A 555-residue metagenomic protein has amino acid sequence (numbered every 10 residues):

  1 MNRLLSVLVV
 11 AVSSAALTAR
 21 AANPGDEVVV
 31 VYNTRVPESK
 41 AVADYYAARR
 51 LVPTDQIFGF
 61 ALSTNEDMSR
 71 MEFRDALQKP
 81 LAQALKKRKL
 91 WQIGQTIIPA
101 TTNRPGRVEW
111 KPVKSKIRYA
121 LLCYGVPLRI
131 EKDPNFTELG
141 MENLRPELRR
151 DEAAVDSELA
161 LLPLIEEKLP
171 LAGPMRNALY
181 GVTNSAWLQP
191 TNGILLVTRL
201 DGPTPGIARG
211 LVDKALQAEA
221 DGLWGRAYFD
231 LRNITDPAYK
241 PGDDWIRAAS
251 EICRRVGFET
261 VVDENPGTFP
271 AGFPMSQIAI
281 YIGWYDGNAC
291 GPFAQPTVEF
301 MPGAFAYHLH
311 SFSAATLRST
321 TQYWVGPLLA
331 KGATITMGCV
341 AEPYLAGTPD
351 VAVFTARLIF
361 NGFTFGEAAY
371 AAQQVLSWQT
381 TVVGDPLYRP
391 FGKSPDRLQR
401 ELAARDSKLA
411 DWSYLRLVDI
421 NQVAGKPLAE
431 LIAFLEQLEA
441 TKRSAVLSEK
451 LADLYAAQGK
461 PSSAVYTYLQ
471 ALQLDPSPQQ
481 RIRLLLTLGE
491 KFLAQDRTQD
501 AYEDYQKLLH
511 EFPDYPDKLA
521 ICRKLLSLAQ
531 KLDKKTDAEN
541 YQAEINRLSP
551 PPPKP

Functional and structural regions predicted by a protein language model:
S6-A16: Bacterial N-terminal signal peptides
A22-E436, T441-S444, Q458-S462: Cysteine-dependent hydrolase recognition
V423, A457, K491-A494, S527-K531: Register position in tetratricopeptide repeats
E430-L431, A464, A501, A538: Single-residue signature of alpha-solenoid repeat helices
L435-E436, L469, Q506, R523 (+1 more regions): Alpha-solenoid helical repeat scaffolds
A440-R443, L474-Q480, L509-K518, K535 (+1 more regions): Short solvent-exposed coil/turn linkers within tandem alpha-helical repeat scaffolds
